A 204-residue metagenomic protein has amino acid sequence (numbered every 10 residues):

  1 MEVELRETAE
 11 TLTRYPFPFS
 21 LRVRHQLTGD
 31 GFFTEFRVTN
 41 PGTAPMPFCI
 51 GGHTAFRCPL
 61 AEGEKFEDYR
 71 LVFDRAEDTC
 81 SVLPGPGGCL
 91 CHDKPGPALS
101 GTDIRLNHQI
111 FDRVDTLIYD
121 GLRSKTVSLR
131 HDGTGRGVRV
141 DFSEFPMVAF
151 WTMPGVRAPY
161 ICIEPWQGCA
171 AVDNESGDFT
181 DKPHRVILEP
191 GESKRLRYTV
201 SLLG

Functional and structural regions predicted by a protein language model:
M1-G29: Extended, loop-rich substrate-binding clefts of extracytoplasmic carbohydrate-active enzymes
R22-R24, P183-L188: Beta-strand-rich interaction surfaces with strong enrichment in secreted/lumenal proteins
V23-H25, F32-N40: Short, well-ordered beta-strand segments enriched in hydrophobic/aromatic residues
F36, V186-L203: Short Pro-Gly-centered flexible turn/kink motifs
G42-T43, G204: Short, acidic/polar linear motifs in exposed loop/turn regions
P45, A55-S143: Active-site/ligand-binding surface loops and adjacent short beta/alpha elements that line catalytic pockets across
R130-D173: Glycine-rich active-site loops that engage anionic ligands at enzyme catalytic sites
D173-T180: Short, structured beta-strand/loop micro-motifs enriched in basic residues and often containing a Trp
